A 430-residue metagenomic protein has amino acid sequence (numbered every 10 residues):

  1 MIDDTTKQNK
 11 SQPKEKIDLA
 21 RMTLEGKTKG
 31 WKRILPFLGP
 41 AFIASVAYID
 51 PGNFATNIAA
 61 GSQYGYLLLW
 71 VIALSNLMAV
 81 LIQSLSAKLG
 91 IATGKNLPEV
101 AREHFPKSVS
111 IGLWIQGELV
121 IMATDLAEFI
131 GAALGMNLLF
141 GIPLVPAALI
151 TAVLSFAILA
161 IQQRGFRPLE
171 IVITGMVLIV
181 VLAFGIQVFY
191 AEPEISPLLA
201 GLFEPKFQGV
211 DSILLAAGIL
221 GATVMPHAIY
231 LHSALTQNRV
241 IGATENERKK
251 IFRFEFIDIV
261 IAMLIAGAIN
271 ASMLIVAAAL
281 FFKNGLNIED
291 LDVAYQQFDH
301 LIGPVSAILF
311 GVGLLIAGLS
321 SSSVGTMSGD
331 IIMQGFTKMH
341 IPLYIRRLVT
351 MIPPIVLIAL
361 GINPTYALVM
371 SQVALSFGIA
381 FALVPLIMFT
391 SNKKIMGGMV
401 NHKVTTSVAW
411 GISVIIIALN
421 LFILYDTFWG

Functional and structural regions predicted by a protein language model:
K16-T23, T56-G61, S84-V109, L134 (+4 more regions): Flexible loop linkers connecting adjacent transmembrane helices in multi-pass alpha-helical membrane transporters
K32, A59-S84, P98, R102 (+2 more regions): Extracellular loop-to-transmembrane helix junctions
A44, V71-H104, W114-L119, A123: Juxtamembrane transmembrane-helix boundary signature
I58-A59, Q63, A101, G131-V145 (+5 more regions): Transmembrane helix-loop boundary segments of multi-pass membrane transporters
M78-Q83, S108-E128, A133-Q162, G221-A222 (+1 more regions): Helix-loop-helix module between adjacent transmembrane segments
A79-A92, T236-V240, T244-N246, L264-V293: Extracellular/periplasmic helix-exit of transmembrane alpha-helices
W114-E118, L139-I161, I179-A183, H340-V356 (+1 more regions): Transmembrane alpha-helical segments of multi-pass small-molecule transport proteins
V177-F203, I213-T236, L386-K394, N420-G430: Hydrophobic alpha-helical segments and their helix-loop junctions in multi-pass secondary transporters
